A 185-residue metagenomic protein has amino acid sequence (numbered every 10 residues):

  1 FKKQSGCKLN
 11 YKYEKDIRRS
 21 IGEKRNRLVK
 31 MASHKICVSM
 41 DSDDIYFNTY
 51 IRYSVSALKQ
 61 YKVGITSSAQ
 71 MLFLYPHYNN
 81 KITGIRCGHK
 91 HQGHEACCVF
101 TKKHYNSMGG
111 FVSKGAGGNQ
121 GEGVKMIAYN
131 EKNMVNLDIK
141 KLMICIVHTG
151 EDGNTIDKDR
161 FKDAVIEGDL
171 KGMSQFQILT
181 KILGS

Functional and structural regions predicted by a protein language model:
F1-I17: Acidic donor-binding segment of Leloir-type glycosyltransferases
K15-A32: Glycine-rich, basic loop-to-helix element that forms the pyrophosphate-binding segment of sugar-nucleotide handling
C37: Short aromatic/hydrophobic "clamp" motif used to bind/position activated sugar donors
M40-S42: Active-site acidic Asp-centered loop
I45, T49-N80: Conserved donor NDP-sugar-binding/catalytic core segment of glycosyltransferases
I65-T66, N79-F100: A recurrent flexible, glycine/aromatic-enriched loop bordering the glycosyltransferase active site that acts as
L72, K103-S107, E151: Short, well-ordered alpha-helical scaffold segment located in the soluble/lumenal catalytic or ligand-binding core
S113-S185: C-terminal catalytic/acceptor-binding lobe
